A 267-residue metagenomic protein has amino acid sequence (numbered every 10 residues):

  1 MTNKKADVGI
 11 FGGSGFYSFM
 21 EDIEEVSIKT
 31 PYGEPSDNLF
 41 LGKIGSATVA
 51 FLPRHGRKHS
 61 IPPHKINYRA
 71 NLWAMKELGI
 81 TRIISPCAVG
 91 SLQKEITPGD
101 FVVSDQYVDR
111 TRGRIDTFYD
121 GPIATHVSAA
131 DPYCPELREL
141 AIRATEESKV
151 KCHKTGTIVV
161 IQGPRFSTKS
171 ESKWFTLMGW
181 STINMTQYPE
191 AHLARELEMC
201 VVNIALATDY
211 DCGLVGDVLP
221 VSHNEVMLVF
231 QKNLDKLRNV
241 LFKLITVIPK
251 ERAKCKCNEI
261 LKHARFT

Functional and structural regions predicted by a protein language model:
M1-A130: Metabolite-binding pocket within alpha/beta catalytic cores that recognizes anionic/polar moieties
L72, S172, Y188-A191: Generic hydrophobic/aromatic pocket-lining and core-packing "Φ" positions
K76-G79, T176, R195: Non-catalytic positions within long, well-ordered alpha-helices that form the structural scaffold/packing of enzyme
T81-R82, S181, C200: Short acidic/polar active-site loop segments enriched in Thr and Asp
P132-L177: Active-site rim beta-loop-alpha module in soluble metabolic enzymes
M185-H223: Zn-dependent metallopeptidase/amidohydrolase metal-coordination segment
C212-A264: His/Asp/Glu-rich mid-to-C-terminal helical/loop segments that flank catalytic regions of hydrolases
